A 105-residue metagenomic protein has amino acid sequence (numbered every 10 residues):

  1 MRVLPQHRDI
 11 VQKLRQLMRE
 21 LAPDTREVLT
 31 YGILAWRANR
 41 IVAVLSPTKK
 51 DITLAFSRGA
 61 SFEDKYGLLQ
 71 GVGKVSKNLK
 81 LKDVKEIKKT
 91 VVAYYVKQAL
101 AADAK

Functional and structural regions predicted by a protein language model:
M1-K105: Charge-dense, helix-prone N-terminal extensions
